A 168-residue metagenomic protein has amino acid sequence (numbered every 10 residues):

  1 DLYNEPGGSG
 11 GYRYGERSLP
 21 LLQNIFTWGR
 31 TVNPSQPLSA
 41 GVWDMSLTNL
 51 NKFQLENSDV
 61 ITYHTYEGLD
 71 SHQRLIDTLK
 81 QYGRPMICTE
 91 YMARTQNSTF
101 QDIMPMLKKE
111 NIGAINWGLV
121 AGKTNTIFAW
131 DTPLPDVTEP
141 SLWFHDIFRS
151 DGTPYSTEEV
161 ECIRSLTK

Functional and structural regions predicted by a protein language model:
D1-T157, C162: Extracellular glycoside hydrolase catalytic/binding regions
I163-K168: Non-catalytic accessory regions flanking glycosidase/transglycosidase catalytic cores in CAZymes
